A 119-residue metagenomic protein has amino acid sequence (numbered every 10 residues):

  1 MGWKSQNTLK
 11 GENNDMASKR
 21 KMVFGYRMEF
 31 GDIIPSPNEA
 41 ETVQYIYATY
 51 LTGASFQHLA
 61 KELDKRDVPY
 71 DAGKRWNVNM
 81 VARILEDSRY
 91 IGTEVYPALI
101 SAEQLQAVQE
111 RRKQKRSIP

Functional and structural regions predicted by a protein language model:
M1-P119: Conserved catalytic breakage-reunion loop centered on the nucleophilic residue
